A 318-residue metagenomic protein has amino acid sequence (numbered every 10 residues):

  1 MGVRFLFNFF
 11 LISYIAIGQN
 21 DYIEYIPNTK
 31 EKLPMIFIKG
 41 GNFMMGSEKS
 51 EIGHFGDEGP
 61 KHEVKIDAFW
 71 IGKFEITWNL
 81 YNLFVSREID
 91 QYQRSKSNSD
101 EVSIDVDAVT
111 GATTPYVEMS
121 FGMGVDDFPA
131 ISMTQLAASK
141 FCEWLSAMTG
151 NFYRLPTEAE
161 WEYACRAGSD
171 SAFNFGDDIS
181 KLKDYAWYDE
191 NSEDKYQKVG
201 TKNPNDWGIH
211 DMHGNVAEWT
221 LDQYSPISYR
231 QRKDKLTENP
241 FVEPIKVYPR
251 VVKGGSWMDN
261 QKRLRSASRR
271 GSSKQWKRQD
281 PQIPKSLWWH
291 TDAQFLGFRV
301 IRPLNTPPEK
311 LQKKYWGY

Functional and structural regions predicted by a protein language model:
G2-F9: Sec-dependent signal peptide recognition, specifically the positively charged N-region followed immediately by
F10-G18: Hydrophobic h-region of N-terminal signal peptides that target proteins for export in Gram-negative bacteria
N20-F37: GGW-centered surface loops in extracellular recognition modules
L33, N151-F152, P204-W207: Short loop/turn microsegments at loop-to-beta-strand junctions
S47-I52, K65-F175, L221-Y229, R302-Y318: Active-site microenvironments of metalloenzymes and redox enzymes
E51-V64, K96-S97, S169-D170, S192-K195 (+1 more regions): Surface-exposed recognition segments
D170-Y196: Chymotrypsin/trypsin-fold serine protease catalytic domain
A186-H213, E243-K246: Short, well-ordered junction/capping motifs at the entry into regular secondary structure
